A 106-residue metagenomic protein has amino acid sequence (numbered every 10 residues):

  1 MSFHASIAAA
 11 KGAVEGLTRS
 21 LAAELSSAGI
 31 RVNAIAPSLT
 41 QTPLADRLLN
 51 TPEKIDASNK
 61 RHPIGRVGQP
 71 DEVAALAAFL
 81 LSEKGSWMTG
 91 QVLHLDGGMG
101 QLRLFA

Functional and structural regions predicted by a protein language model:
M1-H4, A9, S26, L104-F105: Active-site "substrate specificity/gating" loop of NAD(P)-dependent dehydrogenases, especially the short-chain
A10, T18: Active-site helix of classical SDR
A23-S27, S86: Alpha-helical segment proximal to the catalytic Tyr-Lys
A28, N33, Q91: Rossmann-like NAD(H)/NADP(H) cofactor-binding core
V32, A36-R47: Short, flexible catalytic-loop segment of classical short-chain dehydrogenase/reductase
L48-H62: A short C-terminal helix-loop "cap" of Rossmann-like NAD(P)-dependent dehydrogenase/epimerase domains
H62-V73, K84: A conserved structural motif in NAD(P)-dependent oxidoreductases
A78, T89-A106: Short C-terminal tail/terminal secondary-structure segment of NAD(P)H-dependent dehydrogenase/reductase domains
